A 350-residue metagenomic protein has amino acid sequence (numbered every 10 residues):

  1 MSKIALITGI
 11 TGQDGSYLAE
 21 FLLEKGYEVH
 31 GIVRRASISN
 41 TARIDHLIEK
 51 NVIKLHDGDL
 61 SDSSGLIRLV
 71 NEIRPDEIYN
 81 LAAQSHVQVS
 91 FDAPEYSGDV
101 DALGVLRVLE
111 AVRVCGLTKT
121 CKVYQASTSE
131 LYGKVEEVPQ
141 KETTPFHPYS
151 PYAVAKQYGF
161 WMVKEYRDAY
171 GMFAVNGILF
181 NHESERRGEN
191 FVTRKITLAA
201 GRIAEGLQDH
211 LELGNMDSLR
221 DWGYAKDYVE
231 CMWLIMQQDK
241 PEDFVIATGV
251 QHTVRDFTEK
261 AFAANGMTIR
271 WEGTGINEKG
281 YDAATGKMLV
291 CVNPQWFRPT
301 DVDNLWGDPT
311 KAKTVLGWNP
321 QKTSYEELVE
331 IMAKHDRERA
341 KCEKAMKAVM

Functional and structural regions predicted by a protein language model:
M1-H182, K226, M232, M236 (+3 more regions): N-terminal Rossmann-like NAD(P)+-binding domain of SDR-like oxidoreductases, especially those catalyzing
E24, G31, G58-S61, R187-M350: C-terminal substrate-binding subdomain of Rossmann-fold SDR/epimerase-dehydratase oxidoreductases
